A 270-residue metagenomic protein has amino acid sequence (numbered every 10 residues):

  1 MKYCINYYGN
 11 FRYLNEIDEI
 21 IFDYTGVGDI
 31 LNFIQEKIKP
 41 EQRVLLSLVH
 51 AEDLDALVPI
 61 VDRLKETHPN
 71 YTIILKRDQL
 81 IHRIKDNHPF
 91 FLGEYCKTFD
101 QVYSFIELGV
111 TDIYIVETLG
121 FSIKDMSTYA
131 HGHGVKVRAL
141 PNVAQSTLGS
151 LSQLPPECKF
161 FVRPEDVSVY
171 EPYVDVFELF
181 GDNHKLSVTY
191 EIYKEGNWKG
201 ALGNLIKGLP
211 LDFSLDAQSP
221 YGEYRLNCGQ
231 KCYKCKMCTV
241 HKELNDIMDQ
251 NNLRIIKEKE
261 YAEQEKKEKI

Functional and structural regions predicted by a protein language model:
M1-I270: Active-site pocket-lining/capping segments in soluble small-molecule metabolic enzymes
